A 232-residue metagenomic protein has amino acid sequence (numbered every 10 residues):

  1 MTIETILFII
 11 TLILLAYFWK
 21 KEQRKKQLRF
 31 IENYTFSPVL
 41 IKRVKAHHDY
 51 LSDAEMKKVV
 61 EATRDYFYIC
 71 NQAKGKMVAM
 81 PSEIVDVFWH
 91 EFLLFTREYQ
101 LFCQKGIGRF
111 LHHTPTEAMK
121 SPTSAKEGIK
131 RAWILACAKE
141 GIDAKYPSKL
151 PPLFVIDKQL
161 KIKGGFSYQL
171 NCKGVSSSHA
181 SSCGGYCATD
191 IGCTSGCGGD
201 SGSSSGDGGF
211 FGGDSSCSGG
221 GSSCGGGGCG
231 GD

Functional and structural regions predicted by a protein language model:
M1-I9: Feature marks short, highly hydrophobic, charge-poor N-terminal signal-anchor/signal peptide-like helices that anchor
I9-L15: Core hydrophobic alpha-helical membrane-spanning segments
L15-V39: Transmembrane-cytosolic junction motif
I31-T35, A54, K58, S124: Alpha-helix boundary/N-cap detector
V39-A46, F88, A132: A general alpha-helix detector
I41-M77: Acidic, Ser/Thr-rich low-complexity segments on the non-lumenal side of membrane proteins
K76-D157: Short, structured secondary-structure elements that scaffold catalytic or ligand/cofactor-binding regions
A144-D232: Short hydrophobic helical membrane-anchoring segments positioned at the boundary with long low-complexity
